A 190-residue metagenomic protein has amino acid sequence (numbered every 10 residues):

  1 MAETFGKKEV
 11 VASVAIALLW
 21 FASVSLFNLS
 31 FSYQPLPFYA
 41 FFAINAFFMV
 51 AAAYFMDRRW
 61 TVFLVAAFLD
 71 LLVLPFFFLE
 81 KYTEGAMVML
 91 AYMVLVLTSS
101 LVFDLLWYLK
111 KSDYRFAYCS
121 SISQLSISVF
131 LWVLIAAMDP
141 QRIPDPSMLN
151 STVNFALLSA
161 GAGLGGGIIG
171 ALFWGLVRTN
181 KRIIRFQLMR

Functional and structural regions predicted by a protein language model:
M1-A15, S147-R190: Alpha-helical transmembrane segments and their cytosolic interface
M1-A2, K8-A15, Y92-V133, A171 (+1 more regions): Short helix-perturbing small/polar motifs within transmembrane alpha-helices
A2-W60: Hydrophobic transmembrane alpha-helices
V10-A15, A43, R59-A67, M89-V94 (+2 more regions): Hydrophobic alpha-helical transmembrane segments
A17-L26, A67-F78, Q124-L134: Aromatic-anchored segments of alpha-helical transmembrane domains
S25-P37, D70-L101: Interfacial aromatic-anchored transmembrane helix boundaries in multi-pass membrane proteins
F31-S32, K81-E84, P140-S151: Membrane-interface helix termini and inter-helical loops of multi-pass transporters
A51-L64, L109-F116: Membrane-helix interface "capping/anchor" motifs
